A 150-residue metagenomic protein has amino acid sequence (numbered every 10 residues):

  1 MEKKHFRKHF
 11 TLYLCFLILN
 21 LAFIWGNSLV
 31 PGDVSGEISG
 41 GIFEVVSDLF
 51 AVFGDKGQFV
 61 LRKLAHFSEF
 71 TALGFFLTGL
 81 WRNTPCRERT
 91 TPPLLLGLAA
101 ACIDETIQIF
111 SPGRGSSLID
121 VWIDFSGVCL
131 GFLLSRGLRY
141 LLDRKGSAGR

Functional and structural regions predicted by a protein language model:
E2-F75: "…centered on the first transmembrane helix and the immediately adjacent amphipathic helix/loop
K8-L12, P85-L94, S117-L118: Membrane-helix interface segments
L17-I24, T90-I109: Small-polar-interrupted transmembrane alpha-helices in polytopic inner-membrane proteins
V30-P31, R82, P112, R139: Short helix-capping/hinge motifs at transmembrane helix termini and TM-loop junctions
S68-T84, S126-L142: Membrane-interfacial alpha-helical segments at the cytosolic side of multi-pass membrane proteins
E69, T91, L95, I123-S126: Internal alpha-helical transmembrane segments of multi-pass membrane proteins, especially GPCRs
A101-F125: Interfacial helix-loop-helix junctions of multi-pass membrane proteins
R144-R150: Short, charged juxtamembrane terminal tails flanking transmembrane helices
